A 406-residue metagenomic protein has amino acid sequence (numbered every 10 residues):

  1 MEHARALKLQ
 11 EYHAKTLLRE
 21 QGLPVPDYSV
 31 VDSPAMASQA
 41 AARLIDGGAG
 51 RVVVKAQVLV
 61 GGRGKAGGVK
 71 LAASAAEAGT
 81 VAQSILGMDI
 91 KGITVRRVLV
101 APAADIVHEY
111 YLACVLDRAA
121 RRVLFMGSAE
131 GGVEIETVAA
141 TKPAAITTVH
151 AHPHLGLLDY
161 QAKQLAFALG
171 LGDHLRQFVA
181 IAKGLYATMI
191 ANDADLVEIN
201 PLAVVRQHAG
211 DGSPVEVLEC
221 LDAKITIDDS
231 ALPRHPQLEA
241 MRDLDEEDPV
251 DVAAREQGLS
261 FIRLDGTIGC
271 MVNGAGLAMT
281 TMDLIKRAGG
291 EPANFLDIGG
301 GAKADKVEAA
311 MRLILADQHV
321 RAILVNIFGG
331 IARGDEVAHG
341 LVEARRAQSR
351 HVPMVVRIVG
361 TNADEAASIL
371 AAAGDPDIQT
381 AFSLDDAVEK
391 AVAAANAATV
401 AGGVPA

Functional and structural regions predicted by a protein language model:
M1-I199, A203-V325, D335-H339, R346 (+2 more regions): ATP-dependent carboxylate/acyl-activation modules
A332: Short glycine-rich, flexible loops that bind phosphorylated cofactors or substrates
H351-G360: Short internal beta-strands
